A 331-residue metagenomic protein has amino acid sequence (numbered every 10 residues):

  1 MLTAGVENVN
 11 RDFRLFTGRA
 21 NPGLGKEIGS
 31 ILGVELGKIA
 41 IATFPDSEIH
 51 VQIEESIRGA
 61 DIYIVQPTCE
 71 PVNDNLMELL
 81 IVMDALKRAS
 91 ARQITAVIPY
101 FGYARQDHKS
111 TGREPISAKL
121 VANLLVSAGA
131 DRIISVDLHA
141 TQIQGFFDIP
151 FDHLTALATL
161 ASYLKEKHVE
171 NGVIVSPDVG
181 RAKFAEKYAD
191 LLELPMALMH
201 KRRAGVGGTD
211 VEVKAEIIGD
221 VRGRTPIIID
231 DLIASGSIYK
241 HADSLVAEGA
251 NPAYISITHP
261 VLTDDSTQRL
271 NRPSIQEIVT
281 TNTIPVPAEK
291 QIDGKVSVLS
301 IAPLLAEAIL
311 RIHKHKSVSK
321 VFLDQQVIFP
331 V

Functional and structural regions predicted by a protein language model:
M1-V331: PRPP-associated nucleotide enzymes
